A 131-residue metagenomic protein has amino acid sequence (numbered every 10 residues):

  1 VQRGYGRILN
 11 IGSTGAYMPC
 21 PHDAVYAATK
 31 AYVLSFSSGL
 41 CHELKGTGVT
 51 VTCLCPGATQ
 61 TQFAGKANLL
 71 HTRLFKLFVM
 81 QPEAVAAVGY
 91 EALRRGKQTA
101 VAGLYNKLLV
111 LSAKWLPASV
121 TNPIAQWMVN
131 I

Functional and structural regions predicted by a protein language model:
V1-R3, K45: Helix-to-beta-strand junctions that scaffold the AdoMet/dcAdoMet cofactor pocket in Class I SAM-dependent enzymes
S13: Residue(s) in the substrate-gating loop at a strand-loop-helix junction that position the organic substrate next
A16-M18: Conserved catalytic-site region of short-chain dehydrogenase/reductase
C20-A24: Active-site loop immediately N-terminal to the catalytic Tyr-X3-Lys motif of short-chain dehydrogenase/reductase
T29: Active-site helix of classical SDR
V33, S37, A86: Short-chain dehydrogenase/reductase
E43-Y105, S119: SDR active-site lid
G96-I131: A transmembrane-helix-recognition feature enriched in membrane-embedded lipid enzymes and envelope glyco-/phospholipid
